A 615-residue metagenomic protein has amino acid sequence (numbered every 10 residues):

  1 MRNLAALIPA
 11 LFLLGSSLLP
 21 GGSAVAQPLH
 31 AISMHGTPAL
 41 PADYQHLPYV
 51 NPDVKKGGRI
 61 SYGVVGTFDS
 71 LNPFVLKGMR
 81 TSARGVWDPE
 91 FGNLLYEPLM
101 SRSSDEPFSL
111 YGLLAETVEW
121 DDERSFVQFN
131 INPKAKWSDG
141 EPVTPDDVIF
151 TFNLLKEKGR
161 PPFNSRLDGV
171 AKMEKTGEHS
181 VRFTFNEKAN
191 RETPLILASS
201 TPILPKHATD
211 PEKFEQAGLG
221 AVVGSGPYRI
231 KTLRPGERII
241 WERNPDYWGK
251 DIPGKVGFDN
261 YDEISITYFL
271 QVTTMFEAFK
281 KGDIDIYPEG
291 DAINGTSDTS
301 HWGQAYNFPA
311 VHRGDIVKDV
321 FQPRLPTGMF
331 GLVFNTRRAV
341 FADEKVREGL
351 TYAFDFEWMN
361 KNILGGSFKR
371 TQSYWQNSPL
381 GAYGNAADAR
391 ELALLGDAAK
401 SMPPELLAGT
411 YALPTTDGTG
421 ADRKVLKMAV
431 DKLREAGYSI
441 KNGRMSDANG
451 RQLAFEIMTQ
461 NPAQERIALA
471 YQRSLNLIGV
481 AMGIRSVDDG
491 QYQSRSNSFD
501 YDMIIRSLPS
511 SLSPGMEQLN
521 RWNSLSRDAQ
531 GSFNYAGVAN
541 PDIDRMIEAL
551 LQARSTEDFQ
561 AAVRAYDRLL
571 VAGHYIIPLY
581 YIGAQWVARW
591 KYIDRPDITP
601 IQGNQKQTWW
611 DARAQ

Functional and structural regions predicted by a protein language model:
Q27-E123, N153, V223: N-terminal lobe/hinge region of extracytoplasmic solute-binding protein
P28-A31, V64-G66, R234-I239, R243 (+6 more regions): Detector for C-terminal structural segments
A39, T81, G85-V86, E90-E106 (+6 more regions): Gly/Pro-rich hinge or "lid" segments in bacterial periplasmic/extracellular proteins
L40, Y49-K55, M79-W87, T117-P161 (+5 more regions): Aromatic- and charge-enriched surface segment that lines or borders ligand/interaction sites
G112-E119, S138, V143, T184-I203 (+4 more regions): Aromatic-rich, solvent-exposed beta-strand/loop patch
N130, N164-T209, S225-R234, A387-A398: Surface-exposed binding/hinge segments that line and control ligand-binding clefts or catalytic entry sites
N132, Q216, G249-A305, E348 (+3 more regions): Ligand-site clamp/hinge motif
K172-K175, K231-E242, T267-R338, G349 (+2 more regions): Extracellular/periplasmic solute-recognition and catalytic clefts
